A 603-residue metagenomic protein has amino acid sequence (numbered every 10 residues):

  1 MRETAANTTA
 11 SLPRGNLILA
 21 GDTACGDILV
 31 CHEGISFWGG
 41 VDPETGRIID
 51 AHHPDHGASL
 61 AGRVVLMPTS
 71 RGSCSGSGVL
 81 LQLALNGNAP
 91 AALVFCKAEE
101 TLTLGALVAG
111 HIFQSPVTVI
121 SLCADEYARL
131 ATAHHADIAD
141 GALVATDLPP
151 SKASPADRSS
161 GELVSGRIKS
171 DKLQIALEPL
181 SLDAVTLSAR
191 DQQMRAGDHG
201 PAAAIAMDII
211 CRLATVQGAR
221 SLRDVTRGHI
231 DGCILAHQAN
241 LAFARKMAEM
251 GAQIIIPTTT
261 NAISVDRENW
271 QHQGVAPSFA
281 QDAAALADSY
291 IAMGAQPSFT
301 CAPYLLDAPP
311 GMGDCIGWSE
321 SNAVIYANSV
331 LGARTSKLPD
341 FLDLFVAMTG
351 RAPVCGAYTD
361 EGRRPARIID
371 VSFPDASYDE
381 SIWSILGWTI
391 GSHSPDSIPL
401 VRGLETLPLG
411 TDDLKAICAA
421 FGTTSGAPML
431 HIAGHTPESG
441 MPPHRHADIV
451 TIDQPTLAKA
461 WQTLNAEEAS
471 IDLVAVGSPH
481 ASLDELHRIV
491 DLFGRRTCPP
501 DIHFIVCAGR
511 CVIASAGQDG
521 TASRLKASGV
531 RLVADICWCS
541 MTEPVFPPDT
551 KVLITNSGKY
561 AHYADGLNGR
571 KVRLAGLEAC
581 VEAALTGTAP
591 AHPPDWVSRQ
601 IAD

Functional and structural regions predicted by a protein language model:
N7-A24, I28-G141, E485, D491-L567: Feature captures the catalytic cores and cofactor-binding loops of soluble hydro-lyases/lyases that act on carboxylate
S59-L60, A153-Q253, A287-Q296, T300-A302 (+2 more regions): Intrinsically disordered, low-complexity segments enriched in small residues
P68, C74, G78-A92, C96-E99 (+2 more regions): Glycine-rich, N-terminal phosphate-binding loop and its surrounding beta-alpha-beta segment
V79, L104-V108, A131-A133, L148 (+9 more regions): Short acidic, glycine/serine/threonine-rich loops at helix termini
L104-D125, H135-D137, Q253, T260-G350: A generic, well-ordered mixed alpha/beta core segment in the N-terminal half of proteins
V117-R129, A142-K152, N322-A333, T456-K459 (+1 more regions): Short, basic, helix/turn surface patches
A136-L163, W538-C539, V545-D603: Peripheral docking tails and interdomain loops at the edges of cofactor- or intermediate-handling domains
G274-Q281, H444-Q454, A516-D535: Acidic, Ser/Thr-rich peripheral helices and adjacent loops at domain boundaries
